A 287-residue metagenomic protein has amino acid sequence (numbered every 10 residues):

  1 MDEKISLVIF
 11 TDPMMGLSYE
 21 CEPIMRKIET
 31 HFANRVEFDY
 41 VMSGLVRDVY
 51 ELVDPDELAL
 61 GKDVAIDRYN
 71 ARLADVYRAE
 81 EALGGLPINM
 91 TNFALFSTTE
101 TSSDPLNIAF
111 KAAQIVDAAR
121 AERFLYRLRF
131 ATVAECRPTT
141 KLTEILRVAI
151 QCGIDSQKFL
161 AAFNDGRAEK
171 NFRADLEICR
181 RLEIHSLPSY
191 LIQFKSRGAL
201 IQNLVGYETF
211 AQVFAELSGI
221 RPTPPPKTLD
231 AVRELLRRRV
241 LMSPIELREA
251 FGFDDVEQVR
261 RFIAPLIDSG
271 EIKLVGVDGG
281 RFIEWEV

Functional and structural regions predicted by a protein language model:
M1-L7, N34, M42: N-terminal cysteine/histidine-rich coordination modules
D2, Y69-L73, A109, V148-G153: A broad, low-specificity signal for short, low-complexity segments enriched in glycine/proline and polar/charged
I5, I9-M14, C21-T30, R127-V287: C-terminal cap of thioredoxin/glutaredoxin-like
D12-G16, L60-R68, A250: A short N-terminal beta->alpha junction/helix N-cap motif
E22-C136: Structural alpha/beta surface segment adjacent to cysteine/selenocysteine redox centers across thiol/disulfide enzymes
